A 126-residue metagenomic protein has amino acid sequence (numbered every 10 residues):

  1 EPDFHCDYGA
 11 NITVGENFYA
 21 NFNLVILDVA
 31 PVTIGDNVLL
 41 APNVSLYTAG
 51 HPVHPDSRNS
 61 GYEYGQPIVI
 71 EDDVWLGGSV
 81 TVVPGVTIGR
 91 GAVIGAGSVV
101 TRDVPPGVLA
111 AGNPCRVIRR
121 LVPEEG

Functional and structural regions predicted by a protein language model:
D3-T87, N113-C115, R119-G126: Flexible, glycine/small-residue-enriched loop-and-beta-strand segment within the central core of proteins
P42, A96, P106: Residues that flank catalytic or metal-binding motifs in active/ligand-binding sites
W75, V93, V99, L109-A111: Short-chain dehydrogenase/reductase
G89-A92, P105-G107: Conserved catalytic segment of ABC-fold P-loop ATPases
T101-G107, E124: Gly/Pro- and small hydrophobic-enriched strand-loop and loop-to-helix capping segments that sit at the rims
